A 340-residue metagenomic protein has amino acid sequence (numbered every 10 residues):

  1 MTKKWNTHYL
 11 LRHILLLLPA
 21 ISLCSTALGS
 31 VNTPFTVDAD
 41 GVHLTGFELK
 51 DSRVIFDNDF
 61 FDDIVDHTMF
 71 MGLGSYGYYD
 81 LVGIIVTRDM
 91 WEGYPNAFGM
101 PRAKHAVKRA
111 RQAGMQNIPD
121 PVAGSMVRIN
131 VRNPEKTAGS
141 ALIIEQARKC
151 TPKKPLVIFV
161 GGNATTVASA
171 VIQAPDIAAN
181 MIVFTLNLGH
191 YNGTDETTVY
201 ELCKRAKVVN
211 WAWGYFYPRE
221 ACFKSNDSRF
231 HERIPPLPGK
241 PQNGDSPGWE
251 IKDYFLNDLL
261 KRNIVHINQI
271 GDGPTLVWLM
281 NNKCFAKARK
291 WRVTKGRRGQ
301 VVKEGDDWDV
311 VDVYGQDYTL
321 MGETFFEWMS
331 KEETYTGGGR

Functional and structural regions predicted by a protein language model:
T2-L15: Bacterial N-terminal signal peptides that target proteins for export
T7, T26-G29: Residue-level detector of bioactive/disordered segments in secreted/extracellular proteins and virion assembly
H13-T26: Bacterial N-terminal signal peptides
S30-R340: N-terminal acidic, glycine/proline-rich low-complexity segments
